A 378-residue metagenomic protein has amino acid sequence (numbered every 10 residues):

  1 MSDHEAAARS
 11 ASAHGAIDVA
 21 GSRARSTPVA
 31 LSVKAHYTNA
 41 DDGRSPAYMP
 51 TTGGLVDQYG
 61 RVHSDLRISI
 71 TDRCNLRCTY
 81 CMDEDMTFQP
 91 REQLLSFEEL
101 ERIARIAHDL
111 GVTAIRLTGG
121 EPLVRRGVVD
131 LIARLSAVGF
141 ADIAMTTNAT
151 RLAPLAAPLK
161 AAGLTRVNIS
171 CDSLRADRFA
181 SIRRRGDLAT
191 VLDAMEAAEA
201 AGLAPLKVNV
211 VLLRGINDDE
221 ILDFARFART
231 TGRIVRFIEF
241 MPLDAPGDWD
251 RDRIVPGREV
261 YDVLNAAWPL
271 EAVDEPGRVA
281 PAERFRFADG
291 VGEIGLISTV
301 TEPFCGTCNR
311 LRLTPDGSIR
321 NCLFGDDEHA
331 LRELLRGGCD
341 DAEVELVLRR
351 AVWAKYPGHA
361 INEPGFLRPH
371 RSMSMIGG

Functional and structural regions predicted by a protein language model:
S2-R67, R77-T79, D109, A282-E293 (+2 more regions): N-terminal [4Fe-4S]-dependent radical SAM core
H14, D177-A180, R185-G295, T299 (+1 more regions): Radical SAM enzyme [4Fe-4S]-AdoMet core and its adjacent flexible, acidic and glycine-rich loops/tails across
D42-D142: Conserved alpha-helical substructure of the radical SAM core
L76, A176-D177, P303, H329: Glycine-centered loop/turn positions within well-structured domains that cap or flank conserved ligand/cofactor-binding
D85-F88, L174-A176, P242-A245, H329: A short, flexible beta-alpha/helix-coil linker loop
F97-L117, E121-R236: Radical SAM/AdoMet-radical enzyme domain recognition
P303-G378: Flexible mid-to-C-terminal extensions adjoining Fe-S/redox cofactors in radical SAM and related proteins
